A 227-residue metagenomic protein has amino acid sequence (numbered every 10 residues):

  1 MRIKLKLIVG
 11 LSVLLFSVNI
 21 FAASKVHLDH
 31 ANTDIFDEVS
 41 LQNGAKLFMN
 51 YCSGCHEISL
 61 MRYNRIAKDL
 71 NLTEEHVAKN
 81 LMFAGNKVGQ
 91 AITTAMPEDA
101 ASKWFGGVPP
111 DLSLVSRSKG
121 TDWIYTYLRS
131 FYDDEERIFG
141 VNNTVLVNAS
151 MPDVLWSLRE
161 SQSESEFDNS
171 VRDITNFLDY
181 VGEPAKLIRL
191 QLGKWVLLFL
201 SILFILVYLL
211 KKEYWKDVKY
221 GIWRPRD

Functional and structural regions predicted by a protein language model:
M1-G10: Bacterial N-terminal signal peptides that target proteins for export
K4-L5, F21-A31, E164, K219-D227: Extramembrane terminal tails and long inter-domain/linker segments of multi-pass membrane proteins
A22-V39, S53-S113: His/Cys-centered metal/cofactor-coordination and adjacent catalytic loops
F36-I58, I174, W195: Sequence/structural segment immediately N-terminal to covalent heme-attachment motifs in c-type and related
A91-S118, F131-E164: Axial heme c-ligation environment in periplasmic c-type cytochrome domains
M151-E183, L187: Extended, hydrophilic extramembrane loops/domains of integral membrane proteins
R189-L192, L200-D227: Juxtamembrane interface at the cytosolic side of transmembrane helices
